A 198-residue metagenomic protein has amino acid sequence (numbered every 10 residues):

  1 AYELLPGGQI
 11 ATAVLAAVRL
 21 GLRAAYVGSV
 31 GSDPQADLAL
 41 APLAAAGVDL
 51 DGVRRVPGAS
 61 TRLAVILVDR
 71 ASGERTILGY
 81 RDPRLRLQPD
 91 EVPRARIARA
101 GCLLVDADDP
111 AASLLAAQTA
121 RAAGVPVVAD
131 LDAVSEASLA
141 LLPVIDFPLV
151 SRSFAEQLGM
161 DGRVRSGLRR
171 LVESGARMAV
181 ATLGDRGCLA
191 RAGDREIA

Functional and structural regions predicted by a protein language model:
A1-S29, P34-A41, A45: Glycine-rich phosphate/adenosyl-contacting loop at the front of the ribokinase-like
A17, L103, F147, S151: Residue-level signal for inorganic ion chemistry
S29, R55-V56, I66-C102, A107: Conserved phosphate-binding/catalytic loop of the ribokinase/pfkB sugar-kinase fold
S32, L85, A107-A111, L131-S135: Short beta->alpha connector loops
P42-G58: A glycine-rich helix N-cap at a beta->alpha junction
L63-L67, T76, G187-R191: Short beta-strand scaffold segments in enzyme catalytic cores
L114-I197: Conserved phosphate/ATP/ADP-binding segment of small-molecule kinases
